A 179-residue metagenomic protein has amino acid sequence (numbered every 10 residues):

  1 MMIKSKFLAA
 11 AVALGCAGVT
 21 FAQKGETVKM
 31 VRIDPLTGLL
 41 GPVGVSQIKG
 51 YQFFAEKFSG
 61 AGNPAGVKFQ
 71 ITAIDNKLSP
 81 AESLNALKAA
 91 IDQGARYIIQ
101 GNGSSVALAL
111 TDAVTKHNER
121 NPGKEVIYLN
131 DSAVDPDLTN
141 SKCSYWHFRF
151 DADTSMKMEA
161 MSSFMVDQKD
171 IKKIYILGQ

Functional and structural regions predicted by a protein language model:
M1-K29, D92: Short, low-complexity disordered leader/linker segments with a strong preference for bacterial N-terminal type II
F21-R32, N63-K68, V166-K172: Immediate post-signal peptide segment of exported/extracytoplasmic ligand-binding proteins
K24-G25, I48-I71: Signal peptide-proximal N-terminal region of secreted/periplasmic/extracellular or secretory-lumen proteins
T27-Q52, I74-A81, N102-G103, L177-Q179: Extracytoplasmic "Venus flytrap"
L39, V43, Q47-F54, S83-A86 (+5 more regions): Stable alpha-helical elements in mature extracytoplasmic
P64-K77, C143-H147: Short beta-strand elements in bilobed, periplasmic/extracellular small-molecule ligand-binding domains
A73, K77-R96, K116, S163-D167: Short, well-structured alpha-helical segments in soluble
R96-Q179: Extracytoplasmic ligand/sensor domains, especially the bilobed periplasmic-binding protein
